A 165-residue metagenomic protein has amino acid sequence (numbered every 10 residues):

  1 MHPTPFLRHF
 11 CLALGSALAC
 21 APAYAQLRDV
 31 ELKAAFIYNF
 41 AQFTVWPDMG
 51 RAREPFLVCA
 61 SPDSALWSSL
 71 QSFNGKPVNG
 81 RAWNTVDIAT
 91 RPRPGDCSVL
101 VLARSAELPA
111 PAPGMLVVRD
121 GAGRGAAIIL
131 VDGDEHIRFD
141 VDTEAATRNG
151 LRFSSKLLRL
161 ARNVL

Functional and structural regions predicted by a protein language model:
H2-R8, P22-L165: Short hydrophobic alpha-helices and adjacent helix-cap/hinge residues
H9-A19: Bacterial N-terminal signal peptides
